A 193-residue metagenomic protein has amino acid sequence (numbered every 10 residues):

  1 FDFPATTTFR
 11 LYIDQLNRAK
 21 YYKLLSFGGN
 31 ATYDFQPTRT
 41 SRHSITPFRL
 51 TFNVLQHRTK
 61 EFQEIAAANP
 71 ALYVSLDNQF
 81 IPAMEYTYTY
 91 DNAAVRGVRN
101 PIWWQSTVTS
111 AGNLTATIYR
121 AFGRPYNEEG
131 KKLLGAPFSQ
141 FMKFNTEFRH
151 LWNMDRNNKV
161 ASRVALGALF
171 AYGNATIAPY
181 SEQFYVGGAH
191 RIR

Functional and structural regions predicted by a protein language model:
D2-Q63: Transmembrane beta-barrel wall of Gram-negative outer-membrane proteins
S41-R193: C-terminal outer-membrane beta-barrel translocator/porin domains of Gram-negative envelope proteins and their
